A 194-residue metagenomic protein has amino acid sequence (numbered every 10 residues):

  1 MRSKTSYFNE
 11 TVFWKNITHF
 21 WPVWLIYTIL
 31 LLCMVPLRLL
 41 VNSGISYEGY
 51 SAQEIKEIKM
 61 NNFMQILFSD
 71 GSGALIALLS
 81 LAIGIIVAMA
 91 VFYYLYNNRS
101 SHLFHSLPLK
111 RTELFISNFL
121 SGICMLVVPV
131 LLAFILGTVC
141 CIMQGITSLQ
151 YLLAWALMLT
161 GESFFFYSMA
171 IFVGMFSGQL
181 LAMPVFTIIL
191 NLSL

Functional and structural regions predicted by a protein language model:
M1-I26: Aromatic- and glycine-rich beta-strand/loop motifs that create alpha-glucan
M1-S6, L39-L67, P184-L194: Terminal transmembrane helical anchor/hairpin motif
S6, S80-M89, S163-S168: Central hydrophobic cores of alpha-helical transmembrane segments in multi-pass inner-membrane proteins across all
H19-G49, L75-I86, T187-S193: Hydrophobic alpha-helical transmembrane segments of multi-pass membrane transport/permease proteins
C33-G44, I86-M89, L131, I135 (+3 more regions): Structural signature of transmembrane alpha-helix termini at the membrane-water interface
Q65-S69, G73-A77, L120-M183, T187: Secretory targeting signals
G71-S100, R111: Long, hydrophobic alpha-helical segments
Y94-C124: Helix-loop-helix units of permease transmembrane domains in multi-pass membrane transporters, especially ABC
